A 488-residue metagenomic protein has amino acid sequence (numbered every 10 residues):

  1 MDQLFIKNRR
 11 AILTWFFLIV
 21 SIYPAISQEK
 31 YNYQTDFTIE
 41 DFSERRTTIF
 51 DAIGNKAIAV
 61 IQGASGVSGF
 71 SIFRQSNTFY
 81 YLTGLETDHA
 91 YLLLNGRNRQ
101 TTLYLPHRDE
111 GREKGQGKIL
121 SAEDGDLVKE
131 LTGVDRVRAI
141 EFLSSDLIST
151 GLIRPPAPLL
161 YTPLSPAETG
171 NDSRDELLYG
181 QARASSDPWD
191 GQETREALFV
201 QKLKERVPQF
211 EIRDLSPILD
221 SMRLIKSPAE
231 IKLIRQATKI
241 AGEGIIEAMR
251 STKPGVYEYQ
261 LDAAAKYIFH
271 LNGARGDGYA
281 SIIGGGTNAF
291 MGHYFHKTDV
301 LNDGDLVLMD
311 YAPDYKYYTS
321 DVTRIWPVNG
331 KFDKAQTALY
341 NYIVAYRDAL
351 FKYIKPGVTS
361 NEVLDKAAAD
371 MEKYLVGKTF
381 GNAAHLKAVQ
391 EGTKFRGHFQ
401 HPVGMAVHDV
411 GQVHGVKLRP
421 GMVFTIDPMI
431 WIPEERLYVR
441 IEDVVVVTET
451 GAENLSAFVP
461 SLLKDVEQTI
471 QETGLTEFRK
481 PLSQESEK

Functional and structural regions predicted by a protein language model:
M1, I12-L13: N-terminal leader/targeting signatures
D2-N8, A25-K488: Active-site neighborhoods and metal-handling regions in enzymes and metal-associated proteins
L13-Y23: Bacterial N-terminal signal peptides
